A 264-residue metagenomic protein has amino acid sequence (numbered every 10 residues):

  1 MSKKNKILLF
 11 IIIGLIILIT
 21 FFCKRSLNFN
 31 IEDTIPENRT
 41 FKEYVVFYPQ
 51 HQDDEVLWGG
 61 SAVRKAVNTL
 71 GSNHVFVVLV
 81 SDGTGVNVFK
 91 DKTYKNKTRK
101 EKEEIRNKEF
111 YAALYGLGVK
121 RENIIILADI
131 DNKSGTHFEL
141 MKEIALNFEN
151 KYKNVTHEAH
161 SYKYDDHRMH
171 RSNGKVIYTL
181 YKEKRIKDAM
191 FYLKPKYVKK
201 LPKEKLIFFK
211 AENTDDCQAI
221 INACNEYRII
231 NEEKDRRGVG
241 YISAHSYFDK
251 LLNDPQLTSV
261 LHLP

Functional and structural regions predicted by a protein language model:
M1-L15: N-terminal Sec-pathway targeting helices
L8-L9, T20-Y152, Y178-D188: Active-site rim/loop-helix segments in enzyme catalytic domains that contact anionic ligands
I12-L18, E109, Y115-L117, R121 (+1 more regions): The feature marks non-catalytic terminal segments
L79, S161, L193: A cross-domain feature marking catalytic cores of carbohydrate-active enzymes and several ubiquitous metabolic/repair
V86-K92, H170-R171, L201-K205: Short aromatic-enriched loop/helix-cap "lid" or pocket-rim segments at secondary-structure transitions that line
E103-F110, F138, H170, G174 (+1 more regions): A structural signal for well-ordered alpha-helical scaffolds and beta->alpha junctions
N132, K163-D165, K196-K199: Short, catalytically relevant binding-site loops at active-site mouths
E149-E183: Active-site adenylate/phosphate-handling loop in enzymes that bind or generate adenylated species
